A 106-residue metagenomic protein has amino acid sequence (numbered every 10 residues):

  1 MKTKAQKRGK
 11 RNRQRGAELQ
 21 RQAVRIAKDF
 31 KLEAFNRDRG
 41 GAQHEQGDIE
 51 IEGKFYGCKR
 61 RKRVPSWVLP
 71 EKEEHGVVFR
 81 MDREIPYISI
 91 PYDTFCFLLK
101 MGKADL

Functional and structural regions predicted by a protein language model:
M1-L106: Catalytic phosphate/metal-binding cores of nucleic-acid and nucleotide-processing enzymes, i.e., regions that mediate
